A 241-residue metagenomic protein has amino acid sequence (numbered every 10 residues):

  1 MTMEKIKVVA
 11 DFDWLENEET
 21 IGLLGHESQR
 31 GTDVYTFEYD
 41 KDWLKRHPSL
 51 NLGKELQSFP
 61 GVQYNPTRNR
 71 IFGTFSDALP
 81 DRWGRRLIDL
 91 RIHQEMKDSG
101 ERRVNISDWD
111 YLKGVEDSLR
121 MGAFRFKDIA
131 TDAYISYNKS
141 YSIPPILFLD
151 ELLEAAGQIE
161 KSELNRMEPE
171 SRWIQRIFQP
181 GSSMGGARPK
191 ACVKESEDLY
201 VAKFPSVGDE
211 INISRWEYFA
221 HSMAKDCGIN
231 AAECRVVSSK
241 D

Functional and structural regions predicted by a protein language model:
M1-D241: Phosphate/dinucleotide-binding and metal-coordinating scaffold of catalytic cores in nucleotide-dependent enzymes
